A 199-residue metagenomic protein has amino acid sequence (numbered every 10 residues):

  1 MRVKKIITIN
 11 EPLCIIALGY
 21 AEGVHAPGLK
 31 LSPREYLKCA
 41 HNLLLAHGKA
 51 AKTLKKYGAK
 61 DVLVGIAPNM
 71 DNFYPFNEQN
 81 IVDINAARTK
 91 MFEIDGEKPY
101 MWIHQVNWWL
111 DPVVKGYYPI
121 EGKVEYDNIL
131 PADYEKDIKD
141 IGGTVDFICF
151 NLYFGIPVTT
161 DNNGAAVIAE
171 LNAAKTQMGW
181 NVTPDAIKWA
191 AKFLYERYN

Functional and structural regions predicted by a protein language model:
M1-N199: Active-site region of glycoside hydrolase catalytic domains
